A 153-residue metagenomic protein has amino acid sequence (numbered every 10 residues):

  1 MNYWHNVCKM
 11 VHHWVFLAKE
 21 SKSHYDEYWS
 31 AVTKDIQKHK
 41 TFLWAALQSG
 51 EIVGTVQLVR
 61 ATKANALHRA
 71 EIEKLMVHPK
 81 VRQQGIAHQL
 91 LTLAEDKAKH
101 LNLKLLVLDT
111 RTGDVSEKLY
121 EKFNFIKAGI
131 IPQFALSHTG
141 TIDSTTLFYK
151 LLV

Functional and structural regions predicted by a protein language model:
W4-K74, H78, L91-L93, L151-V153: Acetyl-CoA-dependent GNAT
E51, V115-K118: Canonical helix-turn-helix DNA-binding module
R69, Q83-Q84, E117, I131-F134 (+1 more regions): A short, glycine- and basic residue-enriched loop/turn that sits immediately adjacent to a domain's principal
K74-V77, Q83-D96, E121-K122: Conserved acetyl-CoA-binding loop-helix of GNAT-fold acetyltransferases
V77, T110-R111: Short amphipathic helical patch at the helix-1/turn junction of helix-turn-helix
A87, L91, G113-S116, P132-T139: Short glycine/proline-centered loop/turn elements that form peptide/ligand docking sites
L91, A98-D109: Conserved GNAT acetyl-CoA-binding A-motif
V107-D109, I126-S144: Conserved catalytic-core motifs of GNAT/GCN5-like acyltransferases
